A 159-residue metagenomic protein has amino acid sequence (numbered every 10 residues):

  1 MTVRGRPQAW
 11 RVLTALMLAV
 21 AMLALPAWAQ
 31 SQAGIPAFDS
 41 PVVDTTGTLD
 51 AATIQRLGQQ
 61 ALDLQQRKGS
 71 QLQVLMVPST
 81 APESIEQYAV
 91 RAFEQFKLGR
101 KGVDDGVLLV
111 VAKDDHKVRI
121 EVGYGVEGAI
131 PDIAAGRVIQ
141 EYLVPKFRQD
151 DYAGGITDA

Functional and structural regions predicted by a protein language model:
T2-T14: Bacterial N-terminal signal peptides that target proteins for export
A9, M17-A19, Q32: Low-complexity, intrinsically disordered short peptide segments enriched in small/polar/basic residues
L13-P26: Bacterial N-terminal signal peptides
W28-D158: Folded, non-transmembrane soluble domains that reside on the lumenal/extracytoplasmic side of membranes
